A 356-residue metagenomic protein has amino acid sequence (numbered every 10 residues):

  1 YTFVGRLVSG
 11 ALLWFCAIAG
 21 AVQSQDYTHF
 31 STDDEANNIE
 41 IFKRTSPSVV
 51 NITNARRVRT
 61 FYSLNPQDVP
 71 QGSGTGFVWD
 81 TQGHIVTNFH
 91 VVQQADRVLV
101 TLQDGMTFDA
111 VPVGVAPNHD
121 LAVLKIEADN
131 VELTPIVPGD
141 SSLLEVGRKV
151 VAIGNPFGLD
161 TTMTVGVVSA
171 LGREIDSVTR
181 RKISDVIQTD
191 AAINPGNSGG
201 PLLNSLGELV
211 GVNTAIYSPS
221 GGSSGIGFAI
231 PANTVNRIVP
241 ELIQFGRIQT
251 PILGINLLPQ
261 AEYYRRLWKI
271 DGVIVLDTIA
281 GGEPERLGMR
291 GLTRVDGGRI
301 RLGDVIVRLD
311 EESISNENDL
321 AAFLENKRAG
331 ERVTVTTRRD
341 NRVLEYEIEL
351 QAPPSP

Functional and structural regions predicted by a protein language model:
Y1-G5: N-terminal secretory signal peptides that target proteins for export/translocation
R6-A19: Bacterial N-terminal signal peptides
V22-I270, D277-A280, G298, E317-A321 (+4 more regions): Serine-dependent protease modules
I85-V86, P284-E317: Conserved PDZ fold ligand-binding element
I270-D271, R290: Short coil/loop linkers at secondary-structure junctions
D271-I274, V305: Charged active-site motifs of nucleotide-sugar-dependent glycosyltransferases
